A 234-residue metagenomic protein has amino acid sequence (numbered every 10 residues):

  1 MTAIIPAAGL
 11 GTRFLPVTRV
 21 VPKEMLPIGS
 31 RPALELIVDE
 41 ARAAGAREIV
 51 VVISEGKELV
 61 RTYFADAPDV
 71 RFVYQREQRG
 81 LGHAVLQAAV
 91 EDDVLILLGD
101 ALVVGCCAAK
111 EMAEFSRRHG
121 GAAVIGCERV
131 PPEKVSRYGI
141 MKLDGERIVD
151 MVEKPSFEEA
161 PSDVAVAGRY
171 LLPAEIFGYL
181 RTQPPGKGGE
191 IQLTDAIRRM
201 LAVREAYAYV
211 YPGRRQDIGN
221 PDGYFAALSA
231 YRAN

Functional and structural regions predicted by a protein language model:
M1-I5, R13, L26-P27, R31-L97 (+1 more regions): Conserved N-terminal catalytic core of the sugar/cofactor nucleotidyltransferase
P6-A7, I96-G99, G126-R129, V210: Short beta-strand segments
M25, M141-L143, A208: A structural signal for short hydrophobic beta-strand segments in well-ordered beta-sheet cores
E55, V104, L143, L171-L172 (+1 more regions): A conserved hydrophobic position in a structured secondary element of the catalytic/binding core that shapes
L95, R117, R147-N234: Catalytic-core segments of class I nucleotidyltransferases/pyrophosphorylases that form NMP-activated intermediates
G105-V135: Conserved donor-nucleotide/metal-binding helix-loop-beta segment in metal-dependent transferases, i.e., the alpha-helix
V130-E133, R137-E146, K154: Ligand/cofactor pocket segment of small-molecule handling proteins
